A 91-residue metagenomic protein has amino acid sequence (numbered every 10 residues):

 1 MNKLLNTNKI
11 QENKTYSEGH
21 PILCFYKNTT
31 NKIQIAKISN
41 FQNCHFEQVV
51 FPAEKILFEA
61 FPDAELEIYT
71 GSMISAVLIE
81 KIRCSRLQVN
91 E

Functional and structural regions predicted by a protein language model:
M1-H20: Extracellular ectodomain segments of secreted/surface proteins
L5, V50, E54, R86-E91: Solvent-exposed, flexible loop/coil residues
E12, I22, E54-I56: Short secondary-structure capping/turn segments at boundaries of alpha-helices and beta-strands
I22-T30: Asparagine-centered strand-capping/turn motif at beta-strand->loop junctions
K32-S72: Amphipathic, hydrophobic secondary-structure cores in small proteins
A60-E91: Terminal connector regions
